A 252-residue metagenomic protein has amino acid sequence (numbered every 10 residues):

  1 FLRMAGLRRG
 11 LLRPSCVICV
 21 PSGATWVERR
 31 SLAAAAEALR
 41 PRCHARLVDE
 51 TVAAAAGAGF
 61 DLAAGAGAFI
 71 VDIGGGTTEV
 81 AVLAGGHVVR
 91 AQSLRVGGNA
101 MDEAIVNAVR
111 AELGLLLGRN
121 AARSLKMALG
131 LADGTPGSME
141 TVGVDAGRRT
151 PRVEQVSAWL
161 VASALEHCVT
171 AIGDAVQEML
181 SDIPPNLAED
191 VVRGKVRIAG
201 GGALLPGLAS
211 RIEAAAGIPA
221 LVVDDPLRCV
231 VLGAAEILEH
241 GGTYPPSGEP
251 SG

Functional and structural regions predicted by a protein language model:
F1-I70, L83-R197, A203-G252: Nucleotide/phosphate-binding catalytic cleft detector across ATP-hydrolyzing and phosphate-transferring enzymes
G75-T77: Short acidic, Gly/Ser-rich segments with clustered Asp/Glu that frequently serve as metal-coordination loops in enzyme
